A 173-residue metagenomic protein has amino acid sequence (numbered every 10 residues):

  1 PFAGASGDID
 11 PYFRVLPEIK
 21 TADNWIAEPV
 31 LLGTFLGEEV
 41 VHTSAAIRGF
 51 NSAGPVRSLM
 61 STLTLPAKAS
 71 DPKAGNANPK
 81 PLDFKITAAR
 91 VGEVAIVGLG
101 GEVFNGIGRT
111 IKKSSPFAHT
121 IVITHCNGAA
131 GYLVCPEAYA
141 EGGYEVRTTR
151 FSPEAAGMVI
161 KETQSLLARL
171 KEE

Functional and structural regions predicted by a protein language model:
F2-E173: Non-catalytic substrate/cofactor recognition surfaces at enzyme active-site rims
